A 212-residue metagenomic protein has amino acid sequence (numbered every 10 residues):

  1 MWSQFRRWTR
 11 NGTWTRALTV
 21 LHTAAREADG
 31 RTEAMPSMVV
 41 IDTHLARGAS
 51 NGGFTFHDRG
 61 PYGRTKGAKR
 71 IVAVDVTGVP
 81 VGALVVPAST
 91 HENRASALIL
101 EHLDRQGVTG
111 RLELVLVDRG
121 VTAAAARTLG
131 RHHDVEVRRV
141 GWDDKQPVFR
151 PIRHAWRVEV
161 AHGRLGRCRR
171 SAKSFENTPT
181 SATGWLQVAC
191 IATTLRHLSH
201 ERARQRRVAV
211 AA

Functional and structural regions predicted by a protein language model:
M1-A212: Short alpha-helical elements
